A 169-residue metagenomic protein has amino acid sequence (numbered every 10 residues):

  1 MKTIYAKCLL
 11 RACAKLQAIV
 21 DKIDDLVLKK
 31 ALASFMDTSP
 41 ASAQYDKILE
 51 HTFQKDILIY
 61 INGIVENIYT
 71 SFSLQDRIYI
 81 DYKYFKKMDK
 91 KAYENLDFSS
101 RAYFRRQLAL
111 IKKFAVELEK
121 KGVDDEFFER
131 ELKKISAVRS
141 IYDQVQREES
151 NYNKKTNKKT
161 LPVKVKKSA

Functional and structural regions predicted by a protein language model:
M1-I68, L118-A169: N-terminal interaction/assembly modules
I68-F72, E94: Short, charge-rich binding segments
S71-M88: Short amphipathic alpha helix immediately N-terminal
R77-I78, R101, R105: Short, solvent-exposed positions on alpha-helices
K86-A102: Helix-turn-helix DNA-binding module
Y103-D124: DNA major-groove recognition helices of helix-turn-helix
